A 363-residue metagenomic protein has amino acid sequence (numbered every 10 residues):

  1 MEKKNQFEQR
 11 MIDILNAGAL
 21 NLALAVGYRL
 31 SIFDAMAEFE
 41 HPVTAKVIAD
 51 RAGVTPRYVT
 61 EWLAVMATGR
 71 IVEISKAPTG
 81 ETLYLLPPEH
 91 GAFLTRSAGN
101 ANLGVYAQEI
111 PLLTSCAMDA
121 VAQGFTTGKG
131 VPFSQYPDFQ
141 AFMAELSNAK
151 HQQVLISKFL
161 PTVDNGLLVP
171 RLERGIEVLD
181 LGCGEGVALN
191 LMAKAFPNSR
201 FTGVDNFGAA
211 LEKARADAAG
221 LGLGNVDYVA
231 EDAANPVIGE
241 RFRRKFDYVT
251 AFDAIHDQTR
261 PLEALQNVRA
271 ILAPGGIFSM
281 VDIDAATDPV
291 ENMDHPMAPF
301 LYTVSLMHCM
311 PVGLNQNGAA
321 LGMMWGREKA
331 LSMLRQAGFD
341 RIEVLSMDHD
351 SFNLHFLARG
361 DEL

Functional and structural regions predicted by a protein language model:
E2, I14-A19, L24-G27, A35 (+1 more regions): Conserved Class I S-adenosyl-L-methionine-dependent methyltransferase catalytic core
A35-H41: Short helix-capping/hinge SLiMs at alpha-helix to coil transitions
H41-D50: Short acidic, hydrophobic short linear motifs in intrinsically disordered regions
V54-V65: Short amphipathic alpha-helical interaction segments
S115-H256, P261-E263, V281: Conserved adenosyl
L262-P274: A short glycine-rich, Lys/Arg-flanked "PGG" loop and its adjoining helix->strand segment in the class I
V281-Q336: C-terminal alpha-helical "lid/dimerization" subdomain adjacent to the S-adenosyl-L-methionine
A337-L363: Core SAM-dependent methyltransferase catalytic element
